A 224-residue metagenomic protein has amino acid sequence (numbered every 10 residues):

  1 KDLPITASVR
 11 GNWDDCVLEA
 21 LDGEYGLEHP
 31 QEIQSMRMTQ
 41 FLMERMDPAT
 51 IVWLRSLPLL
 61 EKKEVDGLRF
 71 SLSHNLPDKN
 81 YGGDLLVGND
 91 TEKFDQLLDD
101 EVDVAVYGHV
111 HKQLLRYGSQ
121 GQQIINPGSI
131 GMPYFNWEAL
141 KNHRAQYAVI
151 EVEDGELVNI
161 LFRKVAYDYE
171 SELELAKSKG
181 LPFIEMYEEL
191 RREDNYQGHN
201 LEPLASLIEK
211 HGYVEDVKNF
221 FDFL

Functional and structural regions predicted by a protein language model:
D2-E61, F70, L85-E101: Active-site neighborhood of divalent metal-dependent phosphoester bond hydrolases
A7-N12, S73, V104-H109, I124-G128: Active-site neighborhood of phospho(di)ester-bond hydrolases with catalytic His/Asp-centered motifs
W13-L18, V106-G118, M132-F135: Active-site environment of divalent metal-dependent phosphoester hydrolases
L59-G67, L115-G118: Short acidic-hydrophobic surface loop/beta-edge motif
D66-L68, S73-L76, G108-H111: Short, well-ordered beta-to-alpha junction loops that form the rim of enzyme active sites and present histidine/acidic
G67, D78, G82-L85: A positional/architectural concept
G82-L86, N136-A139: Short, solvent-exposed loop/turn segments at secondary-structure boundaries
Q120-L224: Acidic, His/Gly-rich catalytic cores of divalent-metal-dependent hydrolytic chemistry
